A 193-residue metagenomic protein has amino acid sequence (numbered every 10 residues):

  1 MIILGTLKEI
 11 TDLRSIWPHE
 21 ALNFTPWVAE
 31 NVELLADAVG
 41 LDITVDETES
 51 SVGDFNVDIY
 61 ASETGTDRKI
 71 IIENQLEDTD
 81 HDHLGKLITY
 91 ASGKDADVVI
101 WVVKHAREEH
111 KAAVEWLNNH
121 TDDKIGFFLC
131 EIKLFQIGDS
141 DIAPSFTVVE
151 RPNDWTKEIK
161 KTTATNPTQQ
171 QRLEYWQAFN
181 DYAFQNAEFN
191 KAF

Functional and structural regions predicted by a protein language model:
M1-F193: Charged, terminal alpha-helix-loop-beta segments that serve as non-catalytic nucleic-acid engagement and/or assembly
